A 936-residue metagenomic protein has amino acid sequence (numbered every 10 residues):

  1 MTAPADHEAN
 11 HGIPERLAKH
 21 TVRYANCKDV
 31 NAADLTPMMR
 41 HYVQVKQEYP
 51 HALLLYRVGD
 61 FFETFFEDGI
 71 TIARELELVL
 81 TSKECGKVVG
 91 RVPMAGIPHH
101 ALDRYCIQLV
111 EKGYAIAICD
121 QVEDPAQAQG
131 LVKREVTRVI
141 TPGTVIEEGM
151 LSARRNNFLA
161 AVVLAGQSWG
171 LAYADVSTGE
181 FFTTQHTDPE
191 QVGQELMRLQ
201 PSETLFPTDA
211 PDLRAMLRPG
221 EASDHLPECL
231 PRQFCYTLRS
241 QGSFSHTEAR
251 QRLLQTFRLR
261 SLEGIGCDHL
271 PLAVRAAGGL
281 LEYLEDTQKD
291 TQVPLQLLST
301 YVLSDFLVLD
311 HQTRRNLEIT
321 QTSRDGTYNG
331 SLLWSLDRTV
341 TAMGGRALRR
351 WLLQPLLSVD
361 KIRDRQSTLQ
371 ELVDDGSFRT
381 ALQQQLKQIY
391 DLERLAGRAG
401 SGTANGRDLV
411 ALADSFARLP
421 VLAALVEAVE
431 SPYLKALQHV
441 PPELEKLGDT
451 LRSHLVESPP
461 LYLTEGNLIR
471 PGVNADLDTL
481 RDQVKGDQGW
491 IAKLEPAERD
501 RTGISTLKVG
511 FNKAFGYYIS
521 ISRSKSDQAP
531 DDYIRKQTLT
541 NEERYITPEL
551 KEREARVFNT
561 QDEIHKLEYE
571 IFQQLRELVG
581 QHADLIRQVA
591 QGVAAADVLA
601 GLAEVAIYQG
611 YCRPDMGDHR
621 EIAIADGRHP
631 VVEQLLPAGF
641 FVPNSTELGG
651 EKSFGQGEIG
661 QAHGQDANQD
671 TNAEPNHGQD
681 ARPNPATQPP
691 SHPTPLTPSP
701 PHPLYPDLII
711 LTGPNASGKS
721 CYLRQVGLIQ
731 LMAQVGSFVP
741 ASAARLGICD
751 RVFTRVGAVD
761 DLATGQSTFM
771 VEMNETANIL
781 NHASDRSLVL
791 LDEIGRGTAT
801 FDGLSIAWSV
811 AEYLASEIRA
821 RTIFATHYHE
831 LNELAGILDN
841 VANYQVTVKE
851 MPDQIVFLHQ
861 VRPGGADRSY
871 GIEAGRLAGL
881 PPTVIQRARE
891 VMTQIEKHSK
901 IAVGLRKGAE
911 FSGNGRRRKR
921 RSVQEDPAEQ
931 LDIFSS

Functional and structural regions predicted by a protein language model:
T2, H7-I13, A18-K19, A25 (+2 more regions): Intrinsic disorder/low-complexity segments
T2-D6, H11-E371, K387, D391-G400 (+3 more regions): Charged catalytic and DNA/RNA-contacting regions of genome-maintenance and nucleic-acid-processing enzymes
R40, Q44, A594, E830: Conserved phosphate-binding elements of NTP-dependent enzyme cores
F66-E67, L270, V340, W351 (+4 more regions): ATPase nucleotide-binding head domains, primarily ABC-like/P-loop NTPase cores
C119, P142-L151, T291, V429-Y433 (+5 more regions): Active-site phosphate-binding and catalytic loops of NTP-dependent enzymes
F244-A249, V308, S323, D414-G489 (+4 more regions): Amphipathic heptad-repeat alpha-helical coiled-coil/stalk segments that mediate oligomerization, filament/stalk
S401, N405, S415-R418, P471-G472 (+2 more regions): Charged, surface-exposed helical/loop "interaction arms" that form contiguous linear patches used for dimerization
L539, E543-R576: Extended, charged coiled-coil "arm/hinge" scaffolds of SMC/Rad50-like chromosome-maintenance ATPases and other large
